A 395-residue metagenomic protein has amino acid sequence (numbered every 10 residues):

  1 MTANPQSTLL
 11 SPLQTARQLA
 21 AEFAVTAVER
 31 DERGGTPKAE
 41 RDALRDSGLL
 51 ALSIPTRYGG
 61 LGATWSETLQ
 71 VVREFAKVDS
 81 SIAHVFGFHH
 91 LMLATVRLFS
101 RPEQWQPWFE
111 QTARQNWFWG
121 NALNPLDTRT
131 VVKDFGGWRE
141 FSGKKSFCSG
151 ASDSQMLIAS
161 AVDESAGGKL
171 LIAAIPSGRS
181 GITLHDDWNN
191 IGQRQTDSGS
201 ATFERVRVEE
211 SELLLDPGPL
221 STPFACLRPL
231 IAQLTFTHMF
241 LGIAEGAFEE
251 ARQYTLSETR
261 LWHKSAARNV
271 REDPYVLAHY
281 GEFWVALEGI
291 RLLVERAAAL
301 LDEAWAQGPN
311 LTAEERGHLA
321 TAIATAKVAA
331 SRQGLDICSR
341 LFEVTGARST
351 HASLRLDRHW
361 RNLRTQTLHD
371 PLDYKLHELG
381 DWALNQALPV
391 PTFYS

Functional and structural regions predicted by a protein language model:
M1-Q14, Q18, F393-S395: Basic/polar N-terminal segments that are highly enriched at the extreme N-terminus, encompassing both cleavable
Q14, G242-E245, G281, V285-E288 (+3 more regions): Generic structural signal for well-ordered, non-transmembrane alpha-helical segments in soluble/cytosolic regions
V28-D31, G289-A326, F342-T345: C-terminal helix-coil-helix/basic helical segment that borders enzyme active sites and/or dimer interfaces and provides
T36-D46, A51-D153: Glycine-rich flavin
F147-L184: A short core secondary-structure module
I191-E288: Glycine-rich beta->alpha junctions and the first turn(s) of the following alpha-helix
S257, G281, V285, L293-A304 (+1 more regions): Charged low-complexity "KEKE/polyampholyte" interaction tracts
T345-S395: Glycine-rich phosphate/cofactor-binding loops in nucleotide/flavin-utilizing enzymes
